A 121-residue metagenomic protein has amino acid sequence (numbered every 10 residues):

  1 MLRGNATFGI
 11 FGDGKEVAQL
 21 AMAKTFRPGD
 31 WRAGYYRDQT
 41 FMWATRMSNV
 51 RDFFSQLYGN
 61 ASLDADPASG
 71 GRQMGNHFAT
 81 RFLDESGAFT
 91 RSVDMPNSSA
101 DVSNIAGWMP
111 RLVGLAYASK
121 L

Functional and structural regions predicted by a protein language model:
L2-L121: Cofactor-binding active-site loop characterized by glycine-rich and histidine/acidic residues
